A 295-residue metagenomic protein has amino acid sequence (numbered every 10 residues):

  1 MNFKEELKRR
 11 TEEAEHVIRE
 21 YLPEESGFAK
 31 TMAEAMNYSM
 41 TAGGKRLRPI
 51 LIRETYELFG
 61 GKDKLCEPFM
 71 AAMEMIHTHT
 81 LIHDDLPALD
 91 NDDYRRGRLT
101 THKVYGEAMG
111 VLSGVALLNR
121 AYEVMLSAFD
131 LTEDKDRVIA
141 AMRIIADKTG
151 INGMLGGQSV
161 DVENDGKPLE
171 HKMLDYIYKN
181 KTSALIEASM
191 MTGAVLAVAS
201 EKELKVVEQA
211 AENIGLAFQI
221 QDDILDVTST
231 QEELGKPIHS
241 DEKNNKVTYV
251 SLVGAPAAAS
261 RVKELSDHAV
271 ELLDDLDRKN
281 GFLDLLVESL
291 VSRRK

Functional and structural regions predicted by a protein language model:
M1-L22: N-terminal amphipathic/basic leader segments beginning at the initiator methionine
E12-E13, L22-L273, R278-V291: Mg2+-dependent prenyl diphosphate-binding active-site environment of isoprenoid biosynthetic enzymes
